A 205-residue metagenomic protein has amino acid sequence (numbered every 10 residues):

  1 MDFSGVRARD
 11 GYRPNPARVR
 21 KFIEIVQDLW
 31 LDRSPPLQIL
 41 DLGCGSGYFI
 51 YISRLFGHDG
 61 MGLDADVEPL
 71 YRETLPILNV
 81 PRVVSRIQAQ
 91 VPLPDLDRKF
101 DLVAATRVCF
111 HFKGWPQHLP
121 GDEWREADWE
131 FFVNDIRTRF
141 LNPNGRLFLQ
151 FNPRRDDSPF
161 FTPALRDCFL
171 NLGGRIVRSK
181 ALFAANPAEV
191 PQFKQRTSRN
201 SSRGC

Functional and structural regions predicted by a protein language model:
R13-P36: Conserved alpha-helix/loop element of class I SAM-dependent methyltransferases that forms part of the SAM/SAH-binding
P35-G45: Conserved class I S-adenosyl-L-methionine
Y48, R54-P81, I87-A89: Class I SAM-dependent methyltransferase SAM/SAH-binding core
L93-V103: A short acidic, Gly/Pro-enriched loop at the edge of an enzyme's catalytic core that lines a small-molecule cofactor
L102-E126: A short SAM/SAH-binding and catalytic strip from SAM-dependent methyltransferases
P120-P143: A short glycine-rich, Lys/Arg-flanked "PGG" loop and its adjoining helix->strand segment in the class I
P143-N152: Conserved beta-strand signature within the Rossmann-like core of class I S-adenosyl-L-methionine
S158-C205: Class I S-adenosyl-L-methionine
